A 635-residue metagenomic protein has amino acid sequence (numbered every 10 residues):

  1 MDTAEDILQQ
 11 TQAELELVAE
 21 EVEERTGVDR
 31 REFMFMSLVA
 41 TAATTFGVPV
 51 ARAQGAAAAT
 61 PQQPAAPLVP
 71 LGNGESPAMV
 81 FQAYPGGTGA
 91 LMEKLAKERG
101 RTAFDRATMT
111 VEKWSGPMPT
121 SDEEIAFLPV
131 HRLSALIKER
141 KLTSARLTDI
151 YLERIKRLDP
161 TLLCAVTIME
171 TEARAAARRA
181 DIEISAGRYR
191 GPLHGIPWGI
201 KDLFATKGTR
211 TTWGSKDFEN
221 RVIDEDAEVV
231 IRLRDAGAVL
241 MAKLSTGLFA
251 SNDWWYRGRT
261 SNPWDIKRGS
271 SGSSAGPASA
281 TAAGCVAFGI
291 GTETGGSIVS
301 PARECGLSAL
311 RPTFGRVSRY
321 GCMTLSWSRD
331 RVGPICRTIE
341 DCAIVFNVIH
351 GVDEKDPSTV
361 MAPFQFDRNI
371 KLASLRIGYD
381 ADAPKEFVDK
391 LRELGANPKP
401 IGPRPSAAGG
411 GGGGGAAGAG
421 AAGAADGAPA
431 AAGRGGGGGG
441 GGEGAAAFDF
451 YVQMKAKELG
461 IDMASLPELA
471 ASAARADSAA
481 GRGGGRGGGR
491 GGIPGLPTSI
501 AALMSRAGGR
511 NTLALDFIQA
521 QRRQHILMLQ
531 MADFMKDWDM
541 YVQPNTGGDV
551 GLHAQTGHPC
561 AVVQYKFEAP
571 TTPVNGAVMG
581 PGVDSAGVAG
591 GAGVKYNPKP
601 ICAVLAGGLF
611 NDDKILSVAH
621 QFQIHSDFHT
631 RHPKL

Functional and structural regions predicted by a protein language model:
M1-V28, E32: N-terminal secretory signal peptides
D29-T45: N-terminal export leaders
S37-L38, A42, A51-E219, F249-A250 (+2 more regions): Short, well-ordered alpha-helical
P64-D105, I339-M361, D380-A407, G414-A430 (+4 more regions): Acidic-enriched catalytic cores of C-N bond-cleaving enzymes acting on peptides and small amides
V111-G116, R311-V388, A416-A422, A428-A431 (+1 more regions): A short helix-breaking turn/cap at a secondary-structure junction
E112-S121, H194-W213, K371-G378, G423-I526 (+1 more regions): Short helix-loop capping/hinge segments that flank enzyme active sites or metal/cofactor-binding pockets
R140, G195, D235, V239-M241 (+6 more regions): Glycine-rich, small-residue loops and helix-cap segments that act as flexible hinges at active-site edges
L193-V332, A408-G410, G442, P544-G547 (+1 more regions): Short glycine/serine-rich loop/turn segments
